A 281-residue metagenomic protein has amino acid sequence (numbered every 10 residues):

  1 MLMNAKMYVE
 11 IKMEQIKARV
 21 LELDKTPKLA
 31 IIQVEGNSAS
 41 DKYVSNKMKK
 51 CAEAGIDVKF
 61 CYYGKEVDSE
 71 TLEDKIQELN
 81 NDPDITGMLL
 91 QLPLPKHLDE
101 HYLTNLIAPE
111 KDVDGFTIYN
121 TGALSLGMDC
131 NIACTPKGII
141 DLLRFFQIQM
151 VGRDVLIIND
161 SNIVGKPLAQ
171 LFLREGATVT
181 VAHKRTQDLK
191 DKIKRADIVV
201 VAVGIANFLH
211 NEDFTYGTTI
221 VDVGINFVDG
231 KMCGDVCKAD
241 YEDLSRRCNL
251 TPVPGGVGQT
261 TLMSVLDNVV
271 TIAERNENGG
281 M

Functional and structural regions predicted by a protein language model:
M1-K25: Positively charged, low-complexity intrinsically disordered leader regions
T26-G36: Short beta-strand segments enriched in small/hydrophobic residues
G36-M48, C130-D213, G217-T219, K231-S245: Glycine-rich phosphate/diphosphate-binding loop of Rossmann-like nucleotide-binding domains
C51-K65, V179-V181: Short beta-strand elements in bilobed, periplasmic/extracellular small-molecule ligand-binding domains
T71-D82: Short, well-structured alpha-helical segments in soluble
L90-M150: Anion-binding alpha/beta catalytic cores of soluble intermediary-metabolism enzymes, centered on
P93, A202-I205, G224-I225: Short glycine-/small-residue-rich Rossmann-like dinucleotide-binding loops
H101-T117, T121, G224-N276: Rossmann-fold NAD(P)-binding glycine/threonine-rich loop
